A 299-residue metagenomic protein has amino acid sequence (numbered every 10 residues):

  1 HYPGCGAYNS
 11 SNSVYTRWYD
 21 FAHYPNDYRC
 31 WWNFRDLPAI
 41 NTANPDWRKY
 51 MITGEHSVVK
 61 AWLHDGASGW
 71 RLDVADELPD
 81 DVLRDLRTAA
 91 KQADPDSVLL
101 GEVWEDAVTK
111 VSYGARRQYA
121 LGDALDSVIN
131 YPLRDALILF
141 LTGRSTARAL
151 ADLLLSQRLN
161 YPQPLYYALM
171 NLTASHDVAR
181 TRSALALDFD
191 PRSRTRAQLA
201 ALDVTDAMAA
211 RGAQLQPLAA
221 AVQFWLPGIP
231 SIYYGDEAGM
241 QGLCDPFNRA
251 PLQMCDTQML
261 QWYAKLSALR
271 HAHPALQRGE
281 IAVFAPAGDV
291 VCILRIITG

Functional and structural regions predicted by a protein language model:
H1-D65, L86, Q92, T109: Substrate-binding/active-site clefts of carbohydrate-active enzymes
Y2-G4, V58-K60, S68-L169, V222 (+2 more regions): Active-site-proximal helices and loops of the catalytic beta/alpha 8
F34-I52, A67-E77, A136-A147, A200-R211 (+1 more regions): The substrate-binding groove and active-site-proximal loops of carbohydrate-active enzymes, especially glycoside
A67, G228-I229: A structural motif
R148-R196: Aromatic-lined glycan-binding groove of carbohydrate-active enzymes
A151, Q157, F189-Q214, A272: Aromatic-anchored helix/helix-loop segment that forms the rim or "lid" of small-molecule/cofactor binding pockets
I232-A238: Short acidic/histidine-rich active-site segments
F284-G299: Carbohydrate-binding surface patches
